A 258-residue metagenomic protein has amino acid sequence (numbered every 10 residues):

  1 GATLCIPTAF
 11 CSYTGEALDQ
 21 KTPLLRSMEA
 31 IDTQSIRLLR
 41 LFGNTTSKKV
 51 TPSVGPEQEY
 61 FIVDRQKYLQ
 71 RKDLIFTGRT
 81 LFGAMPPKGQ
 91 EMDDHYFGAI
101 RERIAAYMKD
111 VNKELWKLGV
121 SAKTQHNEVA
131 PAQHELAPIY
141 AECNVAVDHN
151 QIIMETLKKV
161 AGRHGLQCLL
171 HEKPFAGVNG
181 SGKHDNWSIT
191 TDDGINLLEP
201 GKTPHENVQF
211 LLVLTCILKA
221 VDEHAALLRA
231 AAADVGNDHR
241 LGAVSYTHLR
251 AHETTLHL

Functional and structural regions predicted by a protein language model:
G1-N112: ATP/Mg2+-dependent ligation/transfer catalytic cores
I31, S35-L41, I75-A84, Y107-N127 (+3 more regions): Structured alpha-helical segments in the cores of large, soluble enzyme domains
N44-V54, A122-H126, Q167-H171, H224-D234: Flexible, glycine/charged-enriched surface loops at secondary-structure junctions
Q58, E128-L136, S181-K183: Short, conserved phosphate-binding/catalytic loop or strand-edge motifs used in phosphoryl-/nucleotidyl-transfer
M92-H95, Q133-C143, W187: Short, hydrophobic beta-strand segments
A99, H149-C168, G177-V178, T191-A232: Catalytic or ion-translocation cores adjacent to nucleophile or general acid/base/metal-coordination motifs in diverse
T247-T254: Conserved small/polar residues in nucleotide/adenosyl-binding loops
